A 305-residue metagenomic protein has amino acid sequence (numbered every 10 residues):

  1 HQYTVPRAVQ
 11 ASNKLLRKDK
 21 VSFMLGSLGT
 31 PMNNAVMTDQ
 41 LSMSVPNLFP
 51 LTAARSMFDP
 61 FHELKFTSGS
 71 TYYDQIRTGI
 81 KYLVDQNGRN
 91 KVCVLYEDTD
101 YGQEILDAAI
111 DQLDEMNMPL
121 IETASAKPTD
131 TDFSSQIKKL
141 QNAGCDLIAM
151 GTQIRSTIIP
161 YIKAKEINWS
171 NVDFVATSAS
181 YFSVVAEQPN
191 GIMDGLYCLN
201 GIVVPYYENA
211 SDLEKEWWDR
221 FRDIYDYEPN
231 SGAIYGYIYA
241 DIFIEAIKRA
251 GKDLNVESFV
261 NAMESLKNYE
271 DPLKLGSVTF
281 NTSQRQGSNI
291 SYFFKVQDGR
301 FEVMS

Functional and structural regions predicted by a protein language model:
H1-Y3: Short helix-loop-beta-strand segments that form the rim/entrance of peptidase-like active sites
V5-S22, K81-D85, T131-G144: Short, well-structured alpha-helical segments in soluble
P6, K18-T123, D173-C198: Extracytoplasmic ligand/sensor domains, especially the bilobed periplasmic-binding protein
L16, M37-L41, V84, I110 (+5 more regions): Surface-exposed amphipathic alpha-helices with a cationic face
T30-L41, D146-I167, Y239: Hydrophobic alpha-helical
Q75, I105, Q153-S156, Y235-Y239 (+1 more regions): Catalytic-loop motifs flanking and including active-site residues across diverse enzymes
Y161-G236, Q297, F301-V303: Extracellular/periplasmic periplasmic-binding protein-like sensory domains
D223-A233, I244-R300: Segments of small-molecule ligand-sensing domains
